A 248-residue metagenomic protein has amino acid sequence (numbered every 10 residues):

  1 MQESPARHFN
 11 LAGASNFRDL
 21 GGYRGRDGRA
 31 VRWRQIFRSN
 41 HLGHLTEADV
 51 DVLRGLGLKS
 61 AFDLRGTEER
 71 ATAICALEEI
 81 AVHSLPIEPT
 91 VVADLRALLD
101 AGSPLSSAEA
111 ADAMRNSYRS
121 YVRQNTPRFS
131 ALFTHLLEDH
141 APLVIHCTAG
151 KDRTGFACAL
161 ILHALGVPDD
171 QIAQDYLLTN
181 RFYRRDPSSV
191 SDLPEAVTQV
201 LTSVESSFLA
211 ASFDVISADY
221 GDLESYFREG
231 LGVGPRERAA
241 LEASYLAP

Functional and structural regions predicted by a protein language model:
M1-V144, F156-P248: Cys-dependent protein tyrosine phosphatase-like superfamily
A149, R153-T154: Ser/Thr-glycine-rich phosphate-binding loops at phosphate-binding pockets of nucleotides, nucleotide cofactors
